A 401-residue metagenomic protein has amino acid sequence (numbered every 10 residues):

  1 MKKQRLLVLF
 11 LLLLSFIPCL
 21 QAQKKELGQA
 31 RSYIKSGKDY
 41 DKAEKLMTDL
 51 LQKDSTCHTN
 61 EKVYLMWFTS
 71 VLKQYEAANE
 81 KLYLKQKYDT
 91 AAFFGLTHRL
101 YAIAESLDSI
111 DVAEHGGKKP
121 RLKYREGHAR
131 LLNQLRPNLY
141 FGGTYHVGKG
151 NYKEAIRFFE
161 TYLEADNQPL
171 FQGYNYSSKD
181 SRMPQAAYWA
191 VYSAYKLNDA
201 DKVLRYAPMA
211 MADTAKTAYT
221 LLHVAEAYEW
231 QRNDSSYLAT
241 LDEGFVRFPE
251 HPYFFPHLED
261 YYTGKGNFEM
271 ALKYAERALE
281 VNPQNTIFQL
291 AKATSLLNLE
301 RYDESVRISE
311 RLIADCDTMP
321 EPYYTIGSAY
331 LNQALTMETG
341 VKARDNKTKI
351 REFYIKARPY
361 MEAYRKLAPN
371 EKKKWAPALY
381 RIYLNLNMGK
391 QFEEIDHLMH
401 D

Functional and structural regions predicted by a protein language model:
Q23-A92: Start-of-domain marker
Q29-A30, K42, W67, Q74 (+9 more regions): Structural register within alpha-helical repeat arrays
Y33, V71, H146, A187 (+7 more regions): Residue at a conserved register position within TPR or TPR-like alpha-solenoid repeats
L50, L107, Y162, M209-A210 (+4 more regions): Canonical positions in the second alpha-helix
S55-H58, N167, T214-K216, P249-E250 (+3 more regions): Short coil turns that delineate tetratricopeptide repeat
E61-M66, Q172-S177, S181-W189, A218-H223 (+4 more regions): Alpha-solenoid helical repeat scaffolds
S70-K149, F158, A165-Q185, L331-Y360: Short coil/linker segments at helix-helix boundaries
